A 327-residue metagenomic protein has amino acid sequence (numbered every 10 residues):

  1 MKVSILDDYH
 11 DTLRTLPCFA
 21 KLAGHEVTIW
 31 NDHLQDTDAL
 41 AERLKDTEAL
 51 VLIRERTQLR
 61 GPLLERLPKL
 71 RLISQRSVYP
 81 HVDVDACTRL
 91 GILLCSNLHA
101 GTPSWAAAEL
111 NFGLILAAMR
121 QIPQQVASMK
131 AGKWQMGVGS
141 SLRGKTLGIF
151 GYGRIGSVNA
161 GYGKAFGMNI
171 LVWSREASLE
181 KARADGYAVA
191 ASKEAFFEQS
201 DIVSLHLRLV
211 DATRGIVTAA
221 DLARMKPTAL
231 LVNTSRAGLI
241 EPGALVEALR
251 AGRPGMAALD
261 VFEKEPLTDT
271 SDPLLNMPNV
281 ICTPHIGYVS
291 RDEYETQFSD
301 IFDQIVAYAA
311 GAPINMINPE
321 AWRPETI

Functional and structural regions predicted by a protein language model:
M1-A49, I53-R54, G167, A309 (+1 more regions): N-terminal glycine-/charge-rich "phosphate-binding" loop or analogous flexible N-terminal tail
E42-K45, Q58-G61, E176-P273: Rossmann-like adenosine-cofactor binding region
T47-V126, S140: Phosphate/diphosphate ligand-binding glycine-rich loop within oxidoreductases
L70, R143-T146, A219, T228: Phosphate-coordination loops involved in phosphoryl transfer and adenosine-cofactor binding
A108-A127, G161-M168, S299-A312: Oxidoreductase and adenylate-handling cofactor-binding alpha/beta cores
Q125-V158, G167, Y187: Glycine-rich NAD(P)-binding loop of Rossmann-like domains
T228-I327: Rossmann-like dinucleotide-binding domain for NAD(H)/NADP(H)
